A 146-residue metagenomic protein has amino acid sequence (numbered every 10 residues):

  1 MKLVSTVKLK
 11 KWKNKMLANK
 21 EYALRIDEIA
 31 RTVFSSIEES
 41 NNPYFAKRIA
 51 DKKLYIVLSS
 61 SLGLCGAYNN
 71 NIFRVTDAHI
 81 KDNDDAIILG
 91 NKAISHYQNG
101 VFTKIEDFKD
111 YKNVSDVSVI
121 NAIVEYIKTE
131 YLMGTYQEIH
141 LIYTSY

Functional and structural regions predicted by a protein language model:
M1-Y146: N-terminal assembly/interaction segments in proteins that build large macromolecular machines
